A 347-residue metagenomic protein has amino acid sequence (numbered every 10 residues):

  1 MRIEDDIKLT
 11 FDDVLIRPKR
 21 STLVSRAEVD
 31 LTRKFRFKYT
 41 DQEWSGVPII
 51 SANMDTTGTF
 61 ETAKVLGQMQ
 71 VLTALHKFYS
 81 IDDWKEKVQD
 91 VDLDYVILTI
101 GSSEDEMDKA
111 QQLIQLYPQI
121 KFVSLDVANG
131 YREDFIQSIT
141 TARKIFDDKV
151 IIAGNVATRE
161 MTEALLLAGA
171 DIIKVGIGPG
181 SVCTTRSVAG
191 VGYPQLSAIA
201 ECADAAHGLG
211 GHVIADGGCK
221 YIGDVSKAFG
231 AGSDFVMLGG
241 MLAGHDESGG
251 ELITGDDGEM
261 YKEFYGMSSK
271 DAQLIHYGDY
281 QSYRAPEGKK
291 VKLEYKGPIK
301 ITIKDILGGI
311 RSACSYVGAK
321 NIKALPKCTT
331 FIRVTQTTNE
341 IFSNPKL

Functional and structural regions predicted by a protein language model:
M1-A27, A168, G190-A215, C219-L347: Alpha/beta catalytic cores of nucleotide-metabolism and tRNA/nucleoside-modifying enzymes
M1-H212, G240-H245, G250, I341: Active-site entrance/lid segments in N-terminal catalytic domains of soluble metabolic enzymes
